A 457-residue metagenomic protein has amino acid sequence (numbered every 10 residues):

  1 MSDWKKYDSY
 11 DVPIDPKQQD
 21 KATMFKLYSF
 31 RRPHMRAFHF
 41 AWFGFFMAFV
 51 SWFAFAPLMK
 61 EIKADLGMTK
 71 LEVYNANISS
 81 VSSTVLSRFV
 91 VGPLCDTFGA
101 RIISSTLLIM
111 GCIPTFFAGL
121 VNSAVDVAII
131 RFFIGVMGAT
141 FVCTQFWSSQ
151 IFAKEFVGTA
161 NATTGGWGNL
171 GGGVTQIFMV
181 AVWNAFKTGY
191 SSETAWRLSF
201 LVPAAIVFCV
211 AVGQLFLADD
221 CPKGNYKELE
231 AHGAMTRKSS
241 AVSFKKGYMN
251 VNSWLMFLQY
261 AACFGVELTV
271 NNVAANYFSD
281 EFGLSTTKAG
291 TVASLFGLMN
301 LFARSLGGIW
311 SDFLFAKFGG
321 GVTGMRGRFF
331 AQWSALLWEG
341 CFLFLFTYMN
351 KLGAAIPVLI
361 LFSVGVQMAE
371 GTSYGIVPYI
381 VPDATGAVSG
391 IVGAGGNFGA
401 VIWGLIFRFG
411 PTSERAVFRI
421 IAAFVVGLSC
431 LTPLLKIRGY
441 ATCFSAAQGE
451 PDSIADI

Functional and structural regions predicted by a protein language model:
M1-V50: Cytosolic juxtamembrane N-terminal segment immediately preceding the first transmembrane helix of multi-pass
F53, S80-F89, A139, G173 (+3 more regions): Residue-level signature of mid-helix packing/kink "hotspots" within the transmembrane helices of 12-pass Major
F55-M59, G247-G308, E370: Extracytoplasmic gate region of multi-pass secondary transporters
L86-V125: Conserved MFS/SLC helix-loop-helix module at the cytosolic interface between two early adjacent transmembrane helices
I109-N122, Q332-N350: C-terminal ends and interior cores of transmembrane alpha-helices in multi-pass membrane transporters/permeases
I130-W167: Cytoplasmic helix-loop-helix junction between adjacent transmembrane helices in 12-TM secondary transporters
F156-N184, N300, S389-W403: Glycine-rich segments within core transmembrane alpha-helices of 12-TM secondary carriers
T164-P222: Helix-loop-helix hairpin linking two adjacent transmembrane segments in secondary transporters
